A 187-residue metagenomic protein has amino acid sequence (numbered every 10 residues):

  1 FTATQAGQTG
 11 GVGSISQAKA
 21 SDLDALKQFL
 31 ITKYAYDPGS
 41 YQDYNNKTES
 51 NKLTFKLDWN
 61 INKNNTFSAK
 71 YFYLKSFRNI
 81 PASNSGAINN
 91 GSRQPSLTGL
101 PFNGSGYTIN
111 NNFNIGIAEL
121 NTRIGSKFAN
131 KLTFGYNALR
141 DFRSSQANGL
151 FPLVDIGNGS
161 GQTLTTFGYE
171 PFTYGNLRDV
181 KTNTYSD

Functional and structural regions predicted by a protein language model:
F1-E49: Surface-exposed beta-strand-turn/loop segments characteristic of Gram-negative outer-membrane beta-barrels
T32, N46-L53, W59-D187: Replace "related TpsB outer-membrane translocases also match" with "some related outer-membrane beta-barrels such as
